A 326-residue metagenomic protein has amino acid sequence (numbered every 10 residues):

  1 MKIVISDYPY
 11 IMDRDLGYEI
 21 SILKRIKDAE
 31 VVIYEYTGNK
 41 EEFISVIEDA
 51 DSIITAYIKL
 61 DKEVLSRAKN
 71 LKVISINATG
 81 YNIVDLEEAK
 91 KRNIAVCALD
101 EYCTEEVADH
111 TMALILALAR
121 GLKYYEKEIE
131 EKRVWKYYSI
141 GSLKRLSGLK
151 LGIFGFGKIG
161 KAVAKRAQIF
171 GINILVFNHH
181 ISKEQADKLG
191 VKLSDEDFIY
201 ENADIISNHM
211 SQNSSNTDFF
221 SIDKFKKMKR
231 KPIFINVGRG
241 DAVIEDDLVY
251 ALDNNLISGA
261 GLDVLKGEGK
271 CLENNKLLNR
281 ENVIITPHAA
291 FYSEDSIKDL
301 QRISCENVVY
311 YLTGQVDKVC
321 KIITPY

Functional and structural regions predicted by a protein language model:
M1-D49: N-terminal glycine-/charge-rich "phosphate-binding" loop or analogous flexible N-terminal tail
K62-V64, H180-K276: Rossmann-like adenosine-cofactor binding region
N77-A78, I94-E105, N178, D197 (+1 more regions): Short beta->alpha connector loops at strand-helix junctions that form conserved, small/polar/Pro-enriched
R92-I94, D100-K150, K165: Phosphate-binding beta-alpha-beta segment of Rossmann-like dinucleotide-binding domains, i.e., the NAD(P)
C97, K231-Y326: Rossmann-like dinucleotide-binding domain for NAD(H)/NADP(H)
F156-G157: Glycine-rich Rossmann-fold phosphate-binding loop(s) that bind the pyrophosphate of adenine dinucleotide cofactors
G160-K161: N-terminal Rossmann-fold NAD(P) dinucleotide-binding loop
